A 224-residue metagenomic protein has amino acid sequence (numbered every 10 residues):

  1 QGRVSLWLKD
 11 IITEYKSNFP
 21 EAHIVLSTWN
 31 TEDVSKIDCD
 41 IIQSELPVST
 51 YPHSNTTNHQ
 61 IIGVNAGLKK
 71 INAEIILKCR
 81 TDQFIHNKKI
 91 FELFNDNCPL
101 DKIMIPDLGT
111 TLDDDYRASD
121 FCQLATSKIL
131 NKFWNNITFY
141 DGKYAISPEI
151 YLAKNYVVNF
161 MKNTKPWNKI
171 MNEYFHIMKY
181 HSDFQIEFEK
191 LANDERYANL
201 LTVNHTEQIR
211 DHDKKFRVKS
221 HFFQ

Functional and structural regions predicted by a protein language model:
R3-N18: Short, well-formed alpha-helical segments that are part of the catalytic scaffolds of diverse glycosyltransferases
R3-W7, N55-A66, Y144-Y151: Soluble or luminal CAZymes and related metallo-dependent hydrolases
K9-I12, A73, N87-D96: Short alpha-helix within the catalytic core of nucleotide-sugar-dependent glycosyltransferases
Y15-L26, C39: Short loop->beta transition adjacent to catalytic acidic/histidine clusters or analogous donor-positioning motifs
L26-K70: Active-site-proximal specificity loops/subdomain of glycosyltransferases
I76: Short aromatic/hydrophobic "clamp" motif used to bind/position activated sugar donors
C79-I85: Acidic metal-phosphate-binding loop of nucleotide-sugar-dependent transferases
I85-F91, I103-Q224: Catalytic core and acceptor-binding pocket of nucleotide-sugar-dependent glycosyltransferases
